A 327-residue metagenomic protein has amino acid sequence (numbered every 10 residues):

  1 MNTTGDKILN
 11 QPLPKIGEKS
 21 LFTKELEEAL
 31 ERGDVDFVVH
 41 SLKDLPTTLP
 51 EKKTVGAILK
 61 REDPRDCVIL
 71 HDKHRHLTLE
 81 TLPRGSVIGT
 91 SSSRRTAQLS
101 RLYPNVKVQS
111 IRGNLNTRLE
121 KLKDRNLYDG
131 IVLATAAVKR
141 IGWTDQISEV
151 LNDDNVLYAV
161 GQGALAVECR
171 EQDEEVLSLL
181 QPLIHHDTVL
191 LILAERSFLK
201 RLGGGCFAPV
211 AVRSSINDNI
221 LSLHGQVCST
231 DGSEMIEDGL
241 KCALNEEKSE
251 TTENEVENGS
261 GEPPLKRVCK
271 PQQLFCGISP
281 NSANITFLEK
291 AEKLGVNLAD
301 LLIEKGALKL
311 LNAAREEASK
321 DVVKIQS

Functional and structural regions predicted by a protein language model:
M1-I16, T23, R32, L42-T48 (+2 more regions): Small-molecule-sensing regulatory modules
V35: Dinucleotide-binding Rossmann-like beta1-alpha1 core, especially the glycine-rich loop that anchors the ADP
L42-L45, L49-N105, D154: A conserved helix-loop-strand patch within extracytoplasmic ligand-binding domains of the periplasmic binding
